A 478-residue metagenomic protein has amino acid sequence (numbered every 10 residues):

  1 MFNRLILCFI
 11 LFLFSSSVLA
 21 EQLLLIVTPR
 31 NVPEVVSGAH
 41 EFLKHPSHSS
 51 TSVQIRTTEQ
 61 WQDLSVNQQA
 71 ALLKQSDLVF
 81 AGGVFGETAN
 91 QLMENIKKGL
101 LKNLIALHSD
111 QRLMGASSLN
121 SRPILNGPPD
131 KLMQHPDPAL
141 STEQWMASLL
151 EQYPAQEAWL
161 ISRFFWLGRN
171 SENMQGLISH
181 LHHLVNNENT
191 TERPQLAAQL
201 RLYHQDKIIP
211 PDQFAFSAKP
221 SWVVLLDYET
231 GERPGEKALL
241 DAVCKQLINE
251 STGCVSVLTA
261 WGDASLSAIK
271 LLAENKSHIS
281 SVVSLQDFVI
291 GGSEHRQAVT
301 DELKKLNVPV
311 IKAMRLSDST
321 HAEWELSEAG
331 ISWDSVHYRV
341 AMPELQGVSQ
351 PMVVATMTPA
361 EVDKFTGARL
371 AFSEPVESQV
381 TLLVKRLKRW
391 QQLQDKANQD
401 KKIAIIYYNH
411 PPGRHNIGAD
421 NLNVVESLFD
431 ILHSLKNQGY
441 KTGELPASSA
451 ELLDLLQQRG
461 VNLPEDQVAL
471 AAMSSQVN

Functional and structural regions predicted by a protein language model:
F2-I10: Sec-dependent signal peptide recognition, specifically the positively charged N-region followed immediately by
S15-S16: N-terminal signal peptide c-region/cleavage motif recognized by signal peptidases
A20-N478: An N-terminal assembly and electron-transfer interface module characteristic of large anaerobic redox and radical
